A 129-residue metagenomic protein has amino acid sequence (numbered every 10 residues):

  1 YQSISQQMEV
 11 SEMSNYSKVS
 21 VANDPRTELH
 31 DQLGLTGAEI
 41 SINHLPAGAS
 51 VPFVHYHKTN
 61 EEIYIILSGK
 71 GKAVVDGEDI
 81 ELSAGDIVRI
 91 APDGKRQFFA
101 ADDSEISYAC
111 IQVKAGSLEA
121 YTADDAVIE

Functional and structural regions predicted by a protein language model:
Y1-A38, P46-A47, E119-E129: A short, N-terminal "cap"/entry segment at the start of jelly-roll beta-barrel domains of the cupin/DSBH fold
H30-Q32, P52-H57, F99-A101, A120-Y121: Short histidine-centered beta-strand/loop micro-motifs that create catalytic or ligand/metal-coordination sites
T36, V74-E78: Short strand-coil-strand connectors
S41, S50-F53: Short, charged beta-strand/loop "edge" motif centered at a coil->beta-strand transition that forms conserved
I42-L45, Y56-V74: Short, conserved beta-strand element in jelly-roll/cupin
S50-V51, K72, V88, D93-F98: Histidine-centered metal-chelating micro-motifs
G77-D93: Short acidic-glycine-tyrosine-enriched beta hairpin
P92-L118: Ligand-binding loop in jelly-roll beta-barrel domains
